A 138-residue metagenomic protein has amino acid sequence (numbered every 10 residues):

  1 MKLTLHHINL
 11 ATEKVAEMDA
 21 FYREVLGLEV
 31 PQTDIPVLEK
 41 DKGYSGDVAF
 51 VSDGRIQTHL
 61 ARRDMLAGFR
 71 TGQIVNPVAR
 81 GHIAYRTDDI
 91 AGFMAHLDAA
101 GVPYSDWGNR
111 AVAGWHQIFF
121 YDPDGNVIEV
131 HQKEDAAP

Functional and structural regions predicted by a protein language model:
M1-D19, Q32, Y44, R80-Y85 (+1 more regions): N-terminal beta-strand motif that seeds the catalytic metal site of vicinal oxygen chelate
N9-Q57: Core segments of cupin and vicinal oxygen chelate
F21, A91-H96: Short amphipathic alpha-helices within nucleic acid-binding modules
I35-K40, L66-T71, D106, A137-P138: A short, acidic/glycine-rich surface segment
G54-T58, M65-A67, I90-A91: Short, charged/polar surface micro-motifs in flexible loops or helix N-caps
L60-R62, A67-G81: Helix-adjacent hinge/juxtasegments
Y85, M94-P138: Vicinal oxygen chelate
